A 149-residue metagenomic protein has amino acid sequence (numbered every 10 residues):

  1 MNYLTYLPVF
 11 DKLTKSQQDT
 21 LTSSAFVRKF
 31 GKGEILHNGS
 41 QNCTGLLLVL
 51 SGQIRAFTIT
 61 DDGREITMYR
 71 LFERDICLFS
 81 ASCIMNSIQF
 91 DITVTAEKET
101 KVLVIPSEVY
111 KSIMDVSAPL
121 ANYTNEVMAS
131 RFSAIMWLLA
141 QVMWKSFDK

Functional and structural regions predicted by a protein language model:
M1-V27, G31, A81-M85: Cyclic nucleotide-binding regulatory module and flanking cytosolic helices
A25, C43-T44: Short loop/turn microsegments at loop-to-beta-strand junctions
K29, L47-L48, R70, T95: Well-ordered beta-strand positions
G33, T44-F57, F72-D75: Glycine- and acidic-residue-biased ligand/ion/polar-headgroup-sensing regions
L36-Q41: Short phosphate-coordinating micro-motif centered on Lys-Gly-acidic
D61-M68: Short alpha-helix-to-loop micro-motif enriched in aromatics/charged/Gly
Y69-E126: Cyclic-nucleotide recognition modules
D115-K149: Polybasic "coupling" helices that flank or enter modular domains
